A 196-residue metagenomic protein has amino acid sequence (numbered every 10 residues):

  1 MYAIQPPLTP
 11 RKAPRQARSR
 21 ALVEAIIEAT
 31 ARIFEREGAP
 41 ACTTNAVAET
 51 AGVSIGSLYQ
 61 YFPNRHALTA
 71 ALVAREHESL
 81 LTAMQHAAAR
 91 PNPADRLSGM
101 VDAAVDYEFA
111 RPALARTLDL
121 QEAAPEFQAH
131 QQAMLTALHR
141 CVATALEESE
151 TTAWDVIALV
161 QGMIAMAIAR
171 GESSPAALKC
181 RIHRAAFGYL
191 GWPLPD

Functional and structural regions predicted by a protein language model:
M1-A21, A169, P193-D196: N-terminal intrinsically disordered/low-complexity leader segments
P14, L72-G99: Amphipathic alpha-helical linker/stalk segments
S19-T30, V47, L72-A83: Generic hydrophobic, amphipathic alpha-helix propensity
A25, A29, I33-A67: Helix-turn-helix
A29-I33, Y107, L159: Short amphipathic alpha-helical elements of helix-turn-helix/winged-helix folds
E78-L81, D95-D102, D106, A110 (+3 more regions): Amphipathic alpha-helical packing segments from all-alpha helical-bundle domains
Q85-A87, T117-P125: Short linear capping/connector segments at secondary-structure termini
L114, T144, I157-P175, F187-D196: Amphipathic C-terminal alpha-helical segment
